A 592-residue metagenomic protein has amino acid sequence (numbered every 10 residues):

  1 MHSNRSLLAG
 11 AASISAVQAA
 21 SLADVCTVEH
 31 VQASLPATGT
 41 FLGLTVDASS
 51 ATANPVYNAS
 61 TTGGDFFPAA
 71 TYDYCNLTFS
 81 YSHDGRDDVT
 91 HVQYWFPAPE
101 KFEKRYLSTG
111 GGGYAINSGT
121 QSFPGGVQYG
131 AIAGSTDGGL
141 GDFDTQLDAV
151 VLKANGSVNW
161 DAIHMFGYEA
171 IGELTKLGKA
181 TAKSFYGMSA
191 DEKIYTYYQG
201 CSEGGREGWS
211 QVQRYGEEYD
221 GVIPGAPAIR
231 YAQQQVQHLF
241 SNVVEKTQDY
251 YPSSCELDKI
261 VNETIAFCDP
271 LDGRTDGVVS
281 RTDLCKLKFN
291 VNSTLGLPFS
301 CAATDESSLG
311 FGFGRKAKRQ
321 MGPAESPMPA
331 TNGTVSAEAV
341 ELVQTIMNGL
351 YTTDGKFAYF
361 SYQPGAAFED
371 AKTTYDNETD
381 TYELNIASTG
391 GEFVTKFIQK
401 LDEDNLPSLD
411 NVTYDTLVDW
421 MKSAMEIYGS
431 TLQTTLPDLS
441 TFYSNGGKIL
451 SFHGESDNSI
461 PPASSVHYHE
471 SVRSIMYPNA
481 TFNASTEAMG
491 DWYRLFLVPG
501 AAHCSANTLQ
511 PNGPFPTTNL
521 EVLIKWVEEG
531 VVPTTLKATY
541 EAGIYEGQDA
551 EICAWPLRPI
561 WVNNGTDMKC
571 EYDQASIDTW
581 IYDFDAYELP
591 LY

Functional and structural regions predicted by a protein language model:
M1-S21: Fungal secretory targeting signals
S15-K104, T120-Q121, K288-P407, G513-P516 (+2 more regions): Catalytic-loop region of hydrolases
F41, G187, A228, R274-G277 (+4 more regions): Intrinsically disordered or highly flexible coil/loop and linker segments, enriched in small and charged/polar residues
F79-R274, K286-N290, T373-K448, H453-G454 (+2 more regions): Serine-hydrolase-like catalytic core of hydrolytic proteins
H164-G167, Y251-C255, M328-T331, E455-S456 (+2 more regions): Active-site rim elements
A228, S241, P270, R274 (+5 more regions): Short, well-ordered loop/turn and helix-capping segments at boundaries between secondary-structure elements and domains
G273-R281, A303: Acidic, glycine-anchored loop motifs typical of Ca2+
N483, M489-L509, A542-Y545: Histidine-bearing beta->alpha loop at or near hydrolase active sites
